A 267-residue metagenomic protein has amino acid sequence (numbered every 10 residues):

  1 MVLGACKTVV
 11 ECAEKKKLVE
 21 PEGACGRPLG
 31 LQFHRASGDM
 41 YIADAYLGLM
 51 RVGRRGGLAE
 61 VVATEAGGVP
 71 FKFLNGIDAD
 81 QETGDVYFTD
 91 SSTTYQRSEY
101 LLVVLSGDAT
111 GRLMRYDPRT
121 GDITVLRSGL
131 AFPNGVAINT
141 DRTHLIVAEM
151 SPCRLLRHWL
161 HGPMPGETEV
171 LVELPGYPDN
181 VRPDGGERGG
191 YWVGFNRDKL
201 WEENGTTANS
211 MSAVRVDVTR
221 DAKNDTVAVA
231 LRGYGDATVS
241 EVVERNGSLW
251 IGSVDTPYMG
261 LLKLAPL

Functional and structural regions predicted by a protein language model:
M1-G23, A63-P70, S91-S92, I123-T124 (+3 more regions): Surface-exposed loop and turn segments in beta-propeller and other repeat-based domains that flank or scaffold
V9-L29, H34-R35, D39-V104, D108-T110: Asp-box/WD-like beta-propeller blade repeats and closely related beta-sheet repeat scaffolds
R27, F73, A109, F132-N134 (+5 more regions): Beta-rich catalytic cores
F33-S37, A79-T83, T140-R142, D184-R188 (+1 more regions): Residue-level detector of Asp-centered blade-edge/turn motifs that repeat once per structural unit in beta-propeller
G53-G57, Y116-G121, W159-M164, D217-A222 (+1 more regions): Short loop/turn segments that connect beta-strands within beta-propeller blades
F88-D108, V193-S210, L261: Short, conserved, GDST-rich strand-edge loop motifs in beta-rich repeat architectures
P175-R232: Loop/turn-rich, solvent-exposed surfaces of beta-rich toroidal or solenoidal domains
